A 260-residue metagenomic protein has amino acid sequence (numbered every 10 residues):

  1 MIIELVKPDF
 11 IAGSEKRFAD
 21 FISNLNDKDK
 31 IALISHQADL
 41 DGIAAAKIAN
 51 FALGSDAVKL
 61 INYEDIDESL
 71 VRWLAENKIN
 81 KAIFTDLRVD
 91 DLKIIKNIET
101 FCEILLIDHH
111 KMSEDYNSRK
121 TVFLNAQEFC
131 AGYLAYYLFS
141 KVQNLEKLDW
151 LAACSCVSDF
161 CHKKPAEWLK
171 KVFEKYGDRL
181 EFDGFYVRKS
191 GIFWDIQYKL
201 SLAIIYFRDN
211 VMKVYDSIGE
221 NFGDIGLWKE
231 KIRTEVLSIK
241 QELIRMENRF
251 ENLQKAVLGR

Functional and structural regions predicted by a protein language model:
M1-R188, I244-E247, E251-L258: Replace "Mg2+/Mn2+-dependent" with "divalent metal-dependent
D195-D209: A conserved active-site cap/scaffold subdomain adjacent to cofactor or substrate pockets
I205-R260: Gly/His-enriched, cation/cofactor- and phosphate-binding structural elements
